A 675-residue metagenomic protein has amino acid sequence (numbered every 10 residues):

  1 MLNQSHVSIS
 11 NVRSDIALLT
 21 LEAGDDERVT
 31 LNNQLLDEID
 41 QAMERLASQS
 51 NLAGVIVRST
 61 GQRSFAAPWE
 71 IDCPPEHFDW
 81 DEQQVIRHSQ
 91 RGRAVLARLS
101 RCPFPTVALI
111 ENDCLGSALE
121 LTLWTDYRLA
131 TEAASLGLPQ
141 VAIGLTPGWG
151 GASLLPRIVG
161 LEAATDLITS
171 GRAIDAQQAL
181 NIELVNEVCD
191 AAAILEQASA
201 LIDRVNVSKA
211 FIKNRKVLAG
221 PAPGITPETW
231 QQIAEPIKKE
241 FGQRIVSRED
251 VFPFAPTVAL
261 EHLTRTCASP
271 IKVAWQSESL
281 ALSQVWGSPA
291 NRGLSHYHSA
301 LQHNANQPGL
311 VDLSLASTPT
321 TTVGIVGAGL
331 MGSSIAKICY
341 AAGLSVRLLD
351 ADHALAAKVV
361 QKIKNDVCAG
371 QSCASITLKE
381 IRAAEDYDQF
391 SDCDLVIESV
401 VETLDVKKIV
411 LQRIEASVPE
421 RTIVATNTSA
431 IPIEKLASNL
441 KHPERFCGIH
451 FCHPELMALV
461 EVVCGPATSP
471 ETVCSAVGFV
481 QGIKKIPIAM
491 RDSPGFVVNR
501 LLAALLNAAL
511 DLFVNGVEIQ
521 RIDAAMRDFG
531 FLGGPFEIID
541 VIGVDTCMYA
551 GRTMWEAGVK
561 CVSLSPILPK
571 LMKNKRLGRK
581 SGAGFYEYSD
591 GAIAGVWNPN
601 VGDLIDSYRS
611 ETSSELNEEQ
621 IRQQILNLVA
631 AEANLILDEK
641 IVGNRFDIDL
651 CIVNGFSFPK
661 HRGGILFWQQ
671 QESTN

Functional and structural regions predicted by a protein language model:
M1-R58: Conserved CoA-thioester-binding segment of acyl-CoA-metabolizing enzymes
L2-V7, V12-S14, E22, E76-Q90 (+6 more regions): N-terminal glycine-rich phosphate-binding loop for ADP-containing cofactors
S48, Q62-E76, L96: Amphipathic alpha-helical interaction surfaces in cytosolic regulatory modules
A108-A118: Gly/Ser-rich catalytic serine loop of serine hydrolases
G116, A134-P139: Short glycine/proline-centered loop/turn elements that form peptide/ligand docking sites
D126: A short alpha->beta transition loop at the rim of the catalytic pocket in nucleotide-sugar-dependent
